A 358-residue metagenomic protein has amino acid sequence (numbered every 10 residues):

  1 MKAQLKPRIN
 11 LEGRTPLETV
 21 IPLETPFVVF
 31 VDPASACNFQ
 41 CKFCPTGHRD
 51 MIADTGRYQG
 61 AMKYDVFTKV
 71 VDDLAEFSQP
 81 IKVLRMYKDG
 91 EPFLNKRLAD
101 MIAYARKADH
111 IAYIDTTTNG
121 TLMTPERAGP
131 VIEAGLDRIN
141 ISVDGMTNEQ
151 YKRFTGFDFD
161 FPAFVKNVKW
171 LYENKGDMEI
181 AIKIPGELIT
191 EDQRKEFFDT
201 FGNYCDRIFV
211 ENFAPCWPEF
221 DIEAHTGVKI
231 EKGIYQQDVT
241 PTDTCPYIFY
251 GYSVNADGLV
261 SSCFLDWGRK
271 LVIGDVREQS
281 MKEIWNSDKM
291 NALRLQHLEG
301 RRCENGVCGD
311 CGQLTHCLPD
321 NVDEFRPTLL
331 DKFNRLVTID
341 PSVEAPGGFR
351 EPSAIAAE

Functional and structural regions predicted by a protein language model:
M1-R138, E149-R153, D158, P162 (+2 more regions): Conserved alpha-helical substructure of the radical SAM core
S35-N38, R49-D50, P92, T121-L122 (+9 more regions): Short, solvent-exposed loop/turn segments at secondary-structure junctions
A36, Q40, T244, V307: The −1 position to Zn-ligating cysteines in a subset of zinc-ribbon hairpins
H48, L74, G135-R138, D158 (+4 more regions): Alpha-helix boundary/capping residues
V71, K152, Y172, F198-G202 (+1 more regions): Non-transmembrane alpha-helical segments in soluble domains of secreted/periplasmic/extracellular proteins
F77-Y87, K107-T117, I132-V143, T147 (+3 more regions): Conserved C-terminal portion of the radical SAM core fold that forms the substrate/S-adenosylmethionine-binding
K166-K169, E173-E179, N203-T240, L259-S261 (+1 more regions): C-terminal accessory region of radical SAM enzymes
P246-I248: Short, small/polar residue-rich loop motifs at catalytic or cofactor-binding pockets
